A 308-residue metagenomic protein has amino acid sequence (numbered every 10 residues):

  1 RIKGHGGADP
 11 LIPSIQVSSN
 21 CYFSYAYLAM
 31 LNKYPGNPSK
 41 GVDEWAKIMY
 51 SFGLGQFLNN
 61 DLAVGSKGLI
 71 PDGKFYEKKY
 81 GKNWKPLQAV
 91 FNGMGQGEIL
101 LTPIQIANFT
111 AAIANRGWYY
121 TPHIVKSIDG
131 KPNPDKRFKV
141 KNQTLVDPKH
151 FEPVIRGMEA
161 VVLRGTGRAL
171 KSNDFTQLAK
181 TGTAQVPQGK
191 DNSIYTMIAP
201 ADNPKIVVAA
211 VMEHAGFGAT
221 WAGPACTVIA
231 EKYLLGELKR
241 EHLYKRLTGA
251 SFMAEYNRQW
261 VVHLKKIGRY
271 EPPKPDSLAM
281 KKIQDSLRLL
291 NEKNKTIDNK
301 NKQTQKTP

Functional and structural regions predicted by a protein language model:
R1-A215, L264-I267, Q284-N291, I297-P308: Beta-lactam-recognizing serine transpeptidase/beta-lactamase-like catalytic domain environment
F23-Y25, F217-W221, K239, L243: Extracytoplasmic/secreted cell-surface and envelope-processing proteins
T102-N108, W221-V228: Short amphipathic alpha-helical face segments that pack within enzyme cores and frequently flank/anchor catalytic
N133-N142, G223-R288, I297: Short, gly/Ser/Thr-rich active-site loops of penicillin-recognizing serine hydrolases
